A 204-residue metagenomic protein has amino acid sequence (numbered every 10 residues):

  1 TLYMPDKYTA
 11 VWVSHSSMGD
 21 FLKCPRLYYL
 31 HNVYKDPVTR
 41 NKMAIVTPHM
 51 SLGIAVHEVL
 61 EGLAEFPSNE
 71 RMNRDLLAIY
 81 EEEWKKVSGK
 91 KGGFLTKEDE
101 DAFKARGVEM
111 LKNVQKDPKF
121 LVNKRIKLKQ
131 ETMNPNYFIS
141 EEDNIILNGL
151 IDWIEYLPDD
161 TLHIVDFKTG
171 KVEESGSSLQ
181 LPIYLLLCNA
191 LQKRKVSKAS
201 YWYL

Functional and structural regions predicted by a protein language model:
T1-S17: Long, acidic, intrinsically disordered low-complexity segments
K7-A10, L27-K42, V87-K90, D160-V165: Short amphipathic alpha-helical segments and their helix-coil junctions
V13, S51-A55, A102, R106 (+3 more regions): Generic recognition of stable, solvent-exposed alpha-helical segments in well-folded globular domains
H15-S16, K42-M50, K97, G170-S175: Short, charged/polar micro-motifs that form catalytic or ligand-binding hotspots
G19, K23-V38, K42-F66, K104 (+3 more regions): Nuclease catalytic cores
P25-K35, S51, A55, R71-K91 (+1 more regions): Short, compositionally biased low-complexity segments
A55-Y137: A non-catalytic, helix-rich entry segment at domain boundaries
Q130-L204: Mg2+/Mn2+-dependent nuclease catalytic core
